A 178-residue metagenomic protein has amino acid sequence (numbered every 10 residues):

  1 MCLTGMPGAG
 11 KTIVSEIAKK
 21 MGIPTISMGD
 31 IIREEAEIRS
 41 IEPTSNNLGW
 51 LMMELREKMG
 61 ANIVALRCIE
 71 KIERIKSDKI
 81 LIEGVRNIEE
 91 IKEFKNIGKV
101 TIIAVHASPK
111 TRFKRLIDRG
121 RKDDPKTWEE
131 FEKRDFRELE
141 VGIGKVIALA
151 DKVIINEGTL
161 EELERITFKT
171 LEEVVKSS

Functional and structural regions predicted by a protein language model:
M6, A18: P-loop (Walker A) phosphate-binding loop of NTP-binding proteins
K11: Conserved lysine of the Walker
V14-S15: Post-Walker A alpha-helix
P24-L81, V85-K92, E129-E130: ATP-dependent small-molecule kinase phosphotransfer cores that center on conserved nucleotide phosphate-binding segments
T25, I102, K152-I155: Short, well-ordered beta-strand core segments
N62, D118-E173: Small-molecule kinase domains that catalyze NTP-dependent phosphoryl transfer to phosphate-bearing small molecules
E83-G84, F94-G120: Conserved phosphate-donor/acceptor-positioning beta-strand/loop module used by diverse small-molecule
